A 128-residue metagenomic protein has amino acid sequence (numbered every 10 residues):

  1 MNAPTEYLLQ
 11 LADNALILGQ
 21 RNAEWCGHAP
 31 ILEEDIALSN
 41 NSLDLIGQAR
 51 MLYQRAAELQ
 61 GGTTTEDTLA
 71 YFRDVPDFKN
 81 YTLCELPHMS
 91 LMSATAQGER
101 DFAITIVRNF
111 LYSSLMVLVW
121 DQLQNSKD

Functional and structural regions predicted by a protein language model:
M1-A29, E99-S126: Alpha-helical bundle segments that constitute or directly flank the non-heme di-iron/ferroxidase center
M1-E6, F72-R108: Acidic/His metal-coordination segments adjacent to aromatic residues that form catalytic metal sites in metalloenzymes
L16, A29-E34, I46-G47: Short, solvent-exposed loop/edge-beta patches enriched in aromatic
P30, Y53, Q60, Q124-D128: Long, hydrophobic, amphipathic alpha-helical segments used as structural scaffolds
I36-N40: Short, charged, amphipathic alpha-helical segments
S42-F78: Conserved alpha-helical segments that form or flank metal/cofactor-binding pockets of metalloenzymes
